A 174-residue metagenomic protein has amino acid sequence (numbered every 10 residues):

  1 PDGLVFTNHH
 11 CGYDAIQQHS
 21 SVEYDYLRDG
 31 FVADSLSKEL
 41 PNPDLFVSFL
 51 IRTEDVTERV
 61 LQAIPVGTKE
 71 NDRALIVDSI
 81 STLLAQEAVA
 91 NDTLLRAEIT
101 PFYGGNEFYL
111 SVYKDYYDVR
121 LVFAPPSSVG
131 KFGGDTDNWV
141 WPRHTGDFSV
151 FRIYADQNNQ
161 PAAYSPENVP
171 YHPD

Functional and structural regions predicted by a protein language model:
P1-D174: Terminal presequence/propeptide segments associated with secretion/organelle targeting and zymogen/polyprotein
